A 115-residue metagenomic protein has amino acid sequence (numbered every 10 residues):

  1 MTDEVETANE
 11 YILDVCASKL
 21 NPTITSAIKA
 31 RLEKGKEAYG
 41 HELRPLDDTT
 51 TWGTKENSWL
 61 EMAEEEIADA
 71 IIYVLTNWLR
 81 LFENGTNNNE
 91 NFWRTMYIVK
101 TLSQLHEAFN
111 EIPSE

Functional and structural regions predicted by a protein language model:
M1-E115: Intrinsically disordered, low-complexity regulatory regions that flank transcription factor DNA-binding cores
